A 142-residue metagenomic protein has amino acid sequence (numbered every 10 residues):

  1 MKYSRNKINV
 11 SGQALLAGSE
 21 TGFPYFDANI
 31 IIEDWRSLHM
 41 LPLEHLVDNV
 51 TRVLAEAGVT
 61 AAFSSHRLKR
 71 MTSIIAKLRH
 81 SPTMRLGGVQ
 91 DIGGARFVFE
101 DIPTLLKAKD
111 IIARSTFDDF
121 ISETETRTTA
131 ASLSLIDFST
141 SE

Functional and structural regions predicted by a protein language model:
M1-G88, P103: Charge-rich, low-complexity segments
P82, L86, I92-G93, V98-E142: Long beta-strand-rich cores associated with HINT superfamily self-processing modules
